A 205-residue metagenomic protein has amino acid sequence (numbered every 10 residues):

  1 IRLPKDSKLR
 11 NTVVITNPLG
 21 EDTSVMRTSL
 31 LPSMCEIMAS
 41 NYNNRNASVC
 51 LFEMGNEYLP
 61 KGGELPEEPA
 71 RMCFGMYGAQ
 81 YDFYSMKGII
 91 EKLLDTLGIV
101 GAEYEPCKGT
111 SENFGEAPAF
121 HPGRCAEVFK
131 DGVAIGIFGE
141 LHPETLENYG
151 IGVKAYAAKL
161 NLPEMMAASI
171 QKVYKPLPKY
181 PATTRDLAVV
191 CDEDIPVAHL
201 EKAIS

Functional and structural regions predicted by a protein language model:
I1-S205: Extended beta-strand-rich architecture
